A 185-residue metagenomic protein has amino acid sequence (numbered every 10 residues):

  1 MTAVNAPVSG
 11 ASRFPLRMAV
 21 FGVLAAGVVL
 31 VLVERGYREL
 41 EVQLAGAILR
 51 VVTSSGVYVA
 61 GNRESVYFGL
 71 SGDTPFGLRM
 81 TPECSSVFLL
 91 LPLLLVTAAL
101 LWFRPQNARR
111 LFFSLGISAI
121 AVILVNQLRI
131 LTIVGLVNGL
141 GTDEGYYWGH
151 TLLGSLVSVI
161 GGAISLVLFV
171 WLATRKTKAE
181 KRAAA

Functional and structural regions predicted by a protein language model:
M1-A185: Hydrophobic N-terminal alpha-helices or hydrophobic patches in metabolic proteins across all domains of life
